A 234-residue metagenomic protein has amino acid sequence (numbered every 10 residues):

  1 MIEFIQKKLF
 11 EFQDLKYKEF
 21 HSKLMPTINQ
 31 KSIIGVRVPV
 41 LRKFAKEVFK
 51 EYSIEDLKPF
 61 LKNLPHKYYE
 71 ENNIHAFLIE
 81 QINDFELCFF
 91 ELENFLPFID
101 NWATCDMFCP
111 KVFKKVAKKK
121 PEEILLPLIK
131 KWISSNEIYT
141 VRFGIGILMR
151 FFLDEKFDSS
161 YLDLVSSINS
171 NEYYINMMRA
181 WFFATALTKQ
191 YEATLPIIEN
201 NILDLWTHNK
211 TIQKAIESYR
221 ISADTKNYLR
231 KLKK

Functional and structural regions predicted by a protein language model:
M1-K234: Alpha-helical scaffold domains
